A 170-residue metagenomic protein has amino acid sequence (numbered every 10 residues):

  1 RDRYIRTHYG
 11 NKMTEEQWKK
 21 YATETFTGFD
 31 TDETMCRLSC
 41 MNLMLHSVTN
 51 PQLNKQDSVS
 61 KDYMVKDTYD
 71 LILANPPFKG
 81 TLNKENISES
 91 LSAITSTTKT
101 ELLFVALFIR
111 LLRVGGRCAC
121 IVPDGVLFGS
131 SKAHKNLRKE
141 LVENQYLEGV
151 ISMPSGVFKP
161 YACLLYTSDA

Functional and structural regions predicted by a protein language model:
R1-A74, K79-T81, S90, T98 (+4 more regions): Conserved S-adenosyl-L-methionine
L53, N83, V150-S152: Residue-level detector of family-conserved "landmark" positions at structurally sensitive sites
V65-K66, P160-L164: Short glycine/proline-enriched turns and hinge-like loops at secondary-structure junctions
K84-I87, K132-A133: Short amphipathic alpha-helical segments
I94: Phosphate-binding chemistry for phosphorylated carbohydrates and sugar-nucleotides
T98-F158, A162: Conserved Class I SAM-dependent methyltransferase catalytic core
Y166-A170: Conserved small/polar residues in nucleotide/adenosyl-binding loops
